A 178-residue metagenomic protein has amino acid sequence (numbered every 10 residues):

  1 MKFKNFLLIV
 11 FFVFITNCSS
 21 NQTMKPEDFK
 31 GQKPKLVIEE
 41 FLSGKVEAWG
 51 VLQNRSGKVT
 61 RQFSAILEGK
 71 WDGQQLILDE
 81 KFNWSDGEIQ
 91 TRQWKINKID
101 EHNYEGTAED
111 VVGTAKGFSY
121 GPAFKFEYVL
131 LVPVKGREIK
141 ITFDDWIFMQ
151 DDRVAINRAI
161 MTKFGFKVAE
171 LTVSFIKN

Functional and structural regions predicted by a protein language model:
K2-I9: Sec-dependent signal peptide recognition, specifically the positively charged N-region followed immediately by
F14-N17: C-terminal motif of bacterial Sec signal peptides marking the signal peptidase cleavage site
S19-N21: Bacterial signal peptide processing site
F29-K45: N-terminal helix-cap/turn-to-beta initiation motif at the start of protein domains
L42-G50, N157: A short, Trp-centered hydrophobic/proline-enriched beta-strand micro-motif
W49, Q53-V134: Central antiparallel beta-sheet cores of small beta-barrel/beta-sandwich binding domains
V59-A65, E138-F143, K167-A169: Amphipathic hydrophobic-ligand
D144-N178: Glycine-rich, aromatic-bearing surface loops/beta-hairpins
